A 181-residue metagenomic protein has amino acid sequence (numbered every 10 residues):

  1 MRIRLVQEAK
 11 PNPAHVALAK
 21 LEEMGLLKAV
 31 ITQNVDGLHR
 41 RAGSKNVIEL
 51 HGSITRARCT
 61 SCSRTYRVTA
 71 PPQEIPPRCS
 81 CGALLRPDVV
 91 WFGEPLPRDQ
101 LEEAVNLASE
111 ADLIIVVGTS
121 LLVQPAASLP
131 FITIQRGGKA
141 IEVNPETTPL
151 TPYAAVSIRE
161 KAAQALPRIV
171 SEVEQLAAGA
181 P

Functional and structural regions predicted by a protein language model:
M1-P181: Conserved catalytic alpha/beta core of Sir2/sirtuin-type deacylases, generalized to analogous enzyme cores that bind
